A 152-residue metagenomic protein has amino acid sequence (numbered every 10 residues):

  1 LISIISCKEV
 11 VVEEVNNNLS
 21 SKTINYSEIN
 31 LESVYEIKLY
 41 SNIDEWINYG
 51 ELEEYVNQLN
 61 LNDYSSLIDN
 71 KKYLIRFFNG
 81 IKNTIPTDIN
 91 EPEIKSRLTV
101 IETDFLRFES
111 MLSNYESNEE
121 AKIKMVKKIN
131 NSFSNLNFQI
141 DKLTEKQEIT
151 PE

Functional and structural regions predicted by a protein language model:
S3-S6: C-terminal motif of bacterial Sec signal peptides marking the signal peptidase cleavage site
E9-D69: Immediate post-signal-peptide N-terminus of mature secreted/exported proteins
E45-E152: Intrinsically disordered, glycine/charged-rich N-terminal periplasmic/extracytoplasmic linker segments that lie
